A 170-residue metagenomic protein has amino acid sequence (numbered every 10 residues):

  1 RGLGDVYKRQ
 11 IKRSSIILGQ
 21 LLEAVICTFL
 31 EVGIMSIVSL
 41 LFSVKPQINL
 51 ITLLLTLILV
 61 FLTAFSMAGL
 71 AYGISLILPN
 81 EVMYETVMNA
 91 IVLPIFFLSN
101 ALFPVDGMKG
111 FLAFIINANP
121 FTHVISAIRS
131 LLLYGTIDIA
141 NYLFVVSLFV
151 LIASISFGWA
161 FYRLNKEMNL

Functional and structural regions predicted by a protein language model:
R1, G69-I77, G107, F111-F114: Membrane-spanning helices that line or support transport/gating and their immediate boundary helices in channels
L3-Y7: Short, small-residue-biased leader/transition segments that mark boundaries at the very start of proteins
R13-M88, T136-F161: Alpha-helical transmembrane segments and their short interhelical loops
E31, M35, I91-N100: Mobile beta-alpha loop/short-helix "lid" or hinge segments that flank ligand
S39-L40, V44, L76, N100 (+4 more regions): Transmembrane helix-loop junction
F96, N100-L151: Membrane-interfacial helix-loop-helix junctions in multi-pass membrane proteins
Y162-L170: Short cytosolic juxtamembrane segments of multi-pass membrane proteins
